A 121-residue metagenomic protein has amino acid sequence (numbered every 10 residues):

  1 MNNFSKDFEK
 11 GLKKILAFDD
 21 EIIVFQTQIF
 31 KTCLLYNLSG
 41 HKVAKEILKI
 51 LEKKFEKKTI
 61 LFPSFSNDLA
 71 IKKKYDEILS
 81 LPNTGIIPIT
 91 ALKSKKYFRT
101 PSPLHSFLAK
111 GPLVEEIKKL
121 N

Functional and structural regions predicted by a protein language model:
M1-N121: N-terminal and secondary-structure boundary signal
